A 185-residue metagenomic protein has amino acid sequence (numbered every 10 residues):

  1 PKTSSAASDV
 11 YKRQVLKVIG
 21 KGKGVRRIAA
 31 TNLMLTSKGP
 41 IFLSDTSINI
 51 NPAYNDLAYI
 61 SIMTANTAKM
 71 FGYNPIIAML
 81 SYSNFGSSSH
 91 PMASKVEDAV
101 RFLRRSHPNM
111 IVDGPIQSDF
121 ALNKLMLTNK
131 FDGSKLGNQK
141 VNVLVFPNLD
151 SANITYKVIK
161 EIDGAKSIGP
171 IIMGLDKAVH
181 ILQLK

Functional and structural regions predicted by a protein language model:
P1-A7, Y11: Single conserved hydrophobic/aromatic residue that forms the stacking wall/gate of nucleotide- or nucleobase-binding
R13-S37, S106, I111-D113, A165-I181: Short, acidic/small-residue loops that bind anionic groups at enzyme active sites
M34-D56, V179-I181: A structural-propensity feature for long, helix-poor, extended segments
T46-I50, N55, Y82-V143: Active-site rim loops that border cofactor/substrate pockets in soluble metabolic enzymes
N49-F71: Short acidic/Ser/Thr-enriched loop-to-helix initiation segments
G72-A78, S83-N84: Structured, hydrophobic secondary-structure cores that serve as assembly/anchoring elements
N142-L144, N148-I171: A C-terminal functional module that forms or caps the active site or interfaces directly with catalytic machinery
